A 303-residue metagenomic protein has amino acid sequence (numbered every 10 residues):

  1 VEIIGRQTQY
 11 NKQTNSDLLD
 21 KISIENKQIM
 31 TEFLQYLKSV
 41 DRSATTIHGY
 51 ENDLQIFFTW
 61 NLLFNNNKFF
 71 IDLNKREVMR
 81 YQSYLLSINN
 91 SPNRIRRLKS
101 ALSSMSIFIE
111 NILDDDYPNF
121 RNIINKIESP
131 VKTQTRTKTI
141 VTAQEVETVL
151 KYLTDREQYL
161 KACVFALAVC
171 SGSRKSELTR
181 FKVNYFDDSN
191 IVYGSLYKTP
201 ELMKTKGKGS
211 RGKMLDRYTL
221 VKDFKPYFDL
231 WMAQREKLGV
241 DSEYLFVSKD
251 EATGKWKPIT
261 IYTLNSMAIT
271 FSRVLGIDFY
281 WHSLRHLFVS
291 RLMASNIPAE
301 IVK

Functional and structural regions predicted by a protein language model:
V1-V40: N-terminal DNA-binding module of tyrosine recombinases/phage integrases
T31-R136: N-terminal core-binding DNA-recognition domain of tyrosine recombinases/integrases
L113, L167-R180, S295-I297: A short, glycine-centered helix-capping/turn motif at helix boundaries that positions DNA-contacting or catalytic
V131-T148, G207-D223, G239-E243: DNA breakage-rejoining catalytic core of tyrosine-based enzymes
A143, E147-K175: Basic, Lys/Arg- and aromatic-enriched nucleic-acid-binding interface segment
R180-P226: Conserved tyrosine-mediated DNA breakage-rejoining catalytic core shared by Y-recombinases
L220-I277: Active-site/catalytic core of tyrosine-dependent DNA strand-transfer enzymes
D241, N265-I301: Short, basic (Lys/Arg/His-rich) helix/loop patches that form interaction surfaces in the mid-to-C-terminal regions
